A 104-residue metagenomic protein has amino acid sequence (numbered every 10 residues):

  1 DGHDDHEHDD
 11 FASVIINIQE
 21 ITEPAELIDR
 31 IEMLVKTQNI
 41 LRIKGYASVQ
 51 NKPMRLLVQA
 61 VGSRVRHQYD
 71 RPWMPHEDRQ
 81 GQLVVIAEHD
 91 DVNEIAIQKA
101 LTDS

Functional and structural regions predicted by a protein language model:
D1-Q80, H89-E94, Q98-S104: C-terminal accessory "lid"/substrate-recognition subdomains
